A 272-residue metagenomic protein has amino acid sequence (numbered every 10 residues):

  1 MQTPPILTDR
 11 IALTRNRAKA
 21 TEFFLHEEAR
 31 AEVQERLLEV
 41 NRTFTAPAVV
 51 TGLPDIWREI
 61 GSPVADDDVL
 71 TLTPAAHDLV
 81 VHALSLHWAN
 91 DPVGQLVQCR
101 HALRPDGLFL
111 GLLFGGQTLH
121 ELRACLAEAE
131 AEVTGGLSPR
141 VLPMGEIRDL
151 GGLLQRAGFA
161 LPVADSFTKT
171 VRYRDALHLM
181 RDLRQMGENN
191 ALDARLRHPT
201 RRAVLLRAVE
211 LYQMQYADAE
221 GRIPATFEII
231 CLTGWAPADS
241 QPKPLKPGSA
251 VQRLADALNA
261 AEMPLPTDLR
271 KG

Functional and structural regions predicted by a protein language model:
L7, F24-A46: Conserved alpha-helix/loop element of class I SAM-dependent methyltransferases that forms part of the SAM/SAH-binding
R10-H26, T51: Class I SAM-dependent transferase core
Q34, A157, R174-G272: C-terminal lobe and adjacent flexible extensions of AdoMet/dcAdoMet transferase-like proteins
D55-L72: Adenosine-cofactor binding site in Rossmann-like domains, unifying the SAM/SAH pocket of S-adenosylmethionine-dependent
L70-V80: A short acidic, Gly/Pro-enriched loop at the edge of an enzyme's catalytic core that lines a small-molecule cofactor
A83-W88: Short catalytic micro-motifs in class I SAM-dependent methyltransferases
V93-L108, R123: A short glycine-rich, Lys/Arg-flanked "PGG" loop and its adjoining helix->strand segment in the class I
F114-H178, Q185-R202: Conserved catalytic/acceptor-binding region of the Class I
